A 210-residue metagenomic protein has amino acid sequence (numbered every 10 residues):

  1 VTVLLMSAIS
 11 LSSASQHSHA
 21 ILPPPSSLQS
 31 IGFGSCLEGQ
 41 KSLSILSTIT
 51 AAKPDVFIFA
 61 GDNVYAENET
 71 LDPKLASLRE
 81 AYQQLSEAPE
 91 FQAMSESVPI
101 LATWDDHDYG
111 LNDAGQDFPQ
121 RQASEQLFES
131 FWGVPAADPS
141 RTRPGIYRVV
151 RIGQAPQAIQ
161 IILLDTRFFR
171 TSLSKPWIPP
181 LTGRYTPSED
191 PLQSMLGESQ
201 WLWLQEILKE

Functional and structural regions predicted by a protein language model:
V1-S10: Bacterial N-terminal signal peptides
S10-Q16: Intrinsically disordered, low-complexity serine/threonine-rich segments
H17-E210: Metal-dependent phosphoester/phosphodiester hydrolase catalytic core
